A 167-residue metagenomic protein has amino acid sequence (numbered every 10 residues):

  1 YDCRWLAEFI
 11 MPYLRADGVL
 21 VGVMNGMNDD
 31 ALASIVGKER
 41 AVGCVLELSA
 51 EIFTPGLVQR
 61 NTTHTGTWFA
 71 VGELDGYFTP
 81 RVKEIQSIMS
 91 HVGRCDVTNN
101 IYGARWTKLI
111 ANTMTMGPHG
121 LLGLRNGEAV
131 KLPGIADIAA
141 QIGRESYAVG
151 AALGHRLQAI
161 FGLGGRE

Functional and structural regions predicted by a protein language model:
Y1-A16: Rossmann-like NAD(P)-binding element
P12, S87, H91, E145-A148 (+1 more regions): A generic structural signal for well-ordered alpha-helical segments enriched in polar/charged residues
L14, V36, G93, L122 (+1 more regions): A broad structural signal for alpha-helix termini and local helix breaks/kinks
L14-V19, E39: A short helix->loop->beta-strand "cap" motif at the edges of active sites that frequently abuts
V23-K108, T113-M114, H119: Rossmann-fold dinucleotide-binding core
T67, T113, G117-P133, A139-Q141: N-terminal glycine-rich phosphate-binding loop for ADP-containing cofactors
C95-T98, E128, L153-Q158: Short, structured loop/turn "capping" segments at alpha-beta junctions
G134-E167: Small-residue-rich helix-loop
